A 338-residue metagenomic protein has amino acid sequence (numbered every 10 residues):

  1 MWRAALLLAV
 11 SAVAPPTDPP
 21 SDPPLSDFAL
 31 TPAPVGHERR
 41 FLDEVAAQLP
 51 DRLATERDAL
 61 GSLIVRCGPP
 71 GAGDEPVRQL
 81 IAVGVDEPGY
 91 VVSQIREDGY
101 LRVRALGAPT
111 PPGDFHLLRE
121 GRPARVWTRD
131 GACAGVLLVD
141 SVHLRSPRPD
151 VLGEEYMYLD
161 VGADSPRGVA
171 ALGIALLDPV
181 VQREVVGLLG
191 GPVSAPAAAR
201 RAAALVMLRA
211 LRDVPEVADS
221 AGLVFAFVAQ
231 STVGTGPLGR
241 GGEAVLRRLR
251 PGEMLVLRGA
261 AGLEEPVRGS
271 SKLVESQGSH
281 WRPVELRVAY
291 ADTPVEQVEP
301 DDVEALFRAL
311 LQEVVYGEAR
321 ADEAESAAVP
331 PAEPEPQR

Functional and structural regions predicted by a protein language model:
M1-A5: Bacterial N-terminal signal peptides that target proteins for export
L6-R338: N-terminal hydrophobic/helix-forming segments and targeting peptides
